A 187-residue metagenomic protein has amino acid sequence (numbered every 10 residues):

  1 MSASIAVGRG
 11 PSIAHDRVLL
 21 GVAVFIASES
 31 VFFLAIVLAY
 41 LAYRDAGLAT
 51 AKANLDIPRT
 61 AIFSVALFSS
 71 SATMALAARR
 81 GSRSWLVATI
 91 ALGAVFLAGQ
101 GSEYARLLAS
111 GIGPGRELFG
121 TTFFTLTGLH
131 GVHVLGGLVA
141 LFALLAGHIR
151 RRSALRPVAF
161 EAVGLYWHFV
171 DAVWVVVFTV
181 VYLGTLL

Functional and structural regions predicted by a protein language model:
M1-L187: ...captures the hydrophobic TM-helix bundle architecture rather than a specific catalytic motif, and can also fire on
